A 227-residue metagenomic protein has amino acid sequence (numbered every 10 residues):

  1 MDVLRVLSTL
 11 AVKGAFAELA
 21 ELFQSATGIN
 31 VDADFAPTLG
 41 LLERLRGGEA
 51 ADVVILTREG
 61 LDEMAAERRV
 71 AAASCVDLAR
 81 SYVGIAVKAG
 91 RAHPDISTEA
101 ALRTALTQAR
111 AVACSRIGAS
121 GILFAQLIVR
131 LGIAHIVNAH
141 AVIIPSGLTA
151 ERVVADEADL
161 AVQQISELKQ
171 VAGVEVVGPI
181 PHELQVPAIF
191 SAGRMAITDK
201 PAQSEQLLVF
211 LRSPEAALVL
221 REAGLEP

Functional and structural regions predicted by a protein language model:
M1-D34, L39, E43-E49, I55-E67 (+2 more regions): Exported/periplasmic ABC-transporter solute-binding proteins
V70-A71: S4-like RNA-binding module at protein N-termini
